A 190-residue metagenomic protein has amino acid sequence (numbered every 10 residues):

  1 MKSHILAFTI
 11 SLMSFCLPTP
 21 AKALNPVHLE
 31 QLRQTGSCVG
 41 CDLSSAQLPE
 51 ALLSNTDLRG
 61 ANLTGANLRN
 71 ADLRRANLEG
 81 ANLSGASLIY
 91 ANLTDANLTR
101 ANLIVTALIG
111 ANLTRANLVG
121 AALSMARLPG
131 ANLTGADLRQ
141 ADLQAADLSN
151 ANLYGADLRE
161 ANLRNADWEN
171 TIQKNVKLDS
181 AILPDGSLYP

Functional and structural regions predicted by a protein language model:
M1-I5: Positively charged n-region of N-terminal signal peptides that target proteins for export
A7, M13-K22: C-terminal segment of classical bacterial N-terminal signal peptides
K22-P190: Tandem repeat scaffolds
